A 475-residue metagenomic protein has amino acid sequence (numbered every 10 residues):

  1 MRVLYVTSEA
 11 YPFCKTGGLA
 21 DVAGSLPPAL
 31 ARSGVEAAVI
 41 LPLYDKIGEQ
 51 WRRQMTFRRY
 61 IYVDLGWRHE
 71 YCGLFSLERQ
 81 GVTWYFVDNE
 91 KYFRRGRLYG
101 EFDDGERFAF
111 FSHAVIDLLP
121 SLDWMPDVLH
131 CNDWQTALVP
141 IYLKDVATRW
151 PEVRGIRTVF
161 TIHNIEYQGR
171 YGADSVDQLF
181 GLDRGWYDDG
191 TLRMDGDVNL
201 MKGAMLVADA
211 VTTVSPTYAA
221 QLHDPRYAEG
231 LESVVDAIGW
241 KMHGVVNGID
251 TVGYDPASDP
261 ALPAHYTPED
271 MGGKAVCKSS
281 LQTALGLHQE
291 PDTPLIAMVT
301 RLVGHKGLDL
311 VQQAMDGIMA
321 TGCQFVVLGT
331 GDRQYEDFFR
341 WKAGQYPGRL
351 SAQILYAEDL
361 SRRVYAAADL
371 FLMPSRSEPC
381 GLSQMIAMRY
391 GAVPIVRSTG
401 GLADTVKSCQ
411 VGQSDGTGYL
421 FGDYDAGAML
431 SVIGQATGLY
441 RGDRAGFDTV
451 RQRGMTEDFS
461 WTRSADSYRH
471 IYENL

Functional and structural regions predicted by a protein language model:
M1-L475: Catalytic cores of nucleotide-sugar-dependent glycosyltransferases that transfer UDP/GDP/TDP-activated
